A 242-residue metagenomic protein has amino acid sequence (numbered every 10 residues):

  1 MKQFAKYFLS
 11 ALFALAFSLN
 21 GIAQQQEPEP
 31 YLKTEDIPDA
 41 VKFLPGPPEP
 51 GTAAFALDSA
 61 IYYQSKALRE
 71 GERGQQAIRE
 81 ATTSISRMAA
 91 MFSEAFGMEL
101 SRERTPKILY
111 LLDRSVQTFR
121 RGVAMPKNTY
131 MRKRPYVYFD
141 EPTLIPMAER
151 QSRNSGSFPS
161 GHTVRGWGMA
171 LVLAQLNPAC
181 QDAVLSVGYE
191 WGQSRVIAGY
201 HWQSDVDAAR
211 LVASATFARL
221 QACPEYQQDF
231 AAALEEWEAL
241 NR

Functional and structural regions predicted by a protein language model:
M1-L9: Bacterial N-terminal signal peptides that target proteins for export
F4, S18, M125-N128: Generic N-terminal leader/processing signal
S10-S18: Bacterial N-terminal signal peptides
L19-A23: Sec/Tat signal peptide C-region and signal peptidase I cleavage site
Q25-A198, A222, D229, A239-N241: Hydrophobic alpha-helical bundle signature of multipass membrane enzymes
H162-G166, G199-E235: Alpha-helical transmembrane segments that form the membrane-embedded catalytic/substrate-binding core of multi-pass
